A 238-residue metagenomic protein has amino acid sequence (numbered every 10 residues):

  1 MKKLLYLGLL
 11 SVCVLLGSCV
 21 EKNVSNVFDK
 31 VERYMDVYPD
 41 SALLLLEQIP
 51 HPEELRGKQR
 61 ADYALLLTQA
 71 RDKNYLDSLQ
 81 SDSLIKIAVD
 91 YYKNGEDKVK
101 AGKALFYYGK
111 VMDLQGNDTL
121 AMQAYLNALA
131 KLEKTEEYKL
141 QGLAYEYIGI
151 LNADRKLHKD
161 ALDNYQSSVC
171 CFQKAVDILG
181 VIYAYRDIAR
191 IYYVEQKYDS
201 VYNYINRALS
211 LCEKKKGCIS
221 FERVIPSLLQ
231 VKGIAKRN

Functional and structural regions predicted by a protein language model:
K2-N238: A "functional boundary" signal
